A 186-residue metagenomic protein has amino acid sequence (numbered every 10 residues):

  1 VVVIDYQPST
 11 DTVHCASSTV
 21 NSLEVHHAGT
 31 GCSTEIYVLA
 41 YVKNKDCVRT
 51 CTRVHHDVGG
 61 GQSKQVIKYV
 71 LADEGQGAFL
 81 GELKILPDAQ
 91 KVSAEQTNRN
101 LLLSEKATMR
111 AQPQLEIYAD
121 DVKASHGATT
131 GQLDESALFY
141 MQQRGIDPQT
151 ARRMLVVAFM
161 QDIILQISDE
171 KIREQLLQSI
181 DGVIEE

Functional and structural regions predicted by a protein language model:
V1-F139, Q143-I146, I167, K171-E186: Conserved beta-strand/loop scaffold segments within soluble protein domains that form the structured core and edges
Y140-G145, T150-D162: Extended amphipathic alpha-helical segments enriched in small hydrophobics
